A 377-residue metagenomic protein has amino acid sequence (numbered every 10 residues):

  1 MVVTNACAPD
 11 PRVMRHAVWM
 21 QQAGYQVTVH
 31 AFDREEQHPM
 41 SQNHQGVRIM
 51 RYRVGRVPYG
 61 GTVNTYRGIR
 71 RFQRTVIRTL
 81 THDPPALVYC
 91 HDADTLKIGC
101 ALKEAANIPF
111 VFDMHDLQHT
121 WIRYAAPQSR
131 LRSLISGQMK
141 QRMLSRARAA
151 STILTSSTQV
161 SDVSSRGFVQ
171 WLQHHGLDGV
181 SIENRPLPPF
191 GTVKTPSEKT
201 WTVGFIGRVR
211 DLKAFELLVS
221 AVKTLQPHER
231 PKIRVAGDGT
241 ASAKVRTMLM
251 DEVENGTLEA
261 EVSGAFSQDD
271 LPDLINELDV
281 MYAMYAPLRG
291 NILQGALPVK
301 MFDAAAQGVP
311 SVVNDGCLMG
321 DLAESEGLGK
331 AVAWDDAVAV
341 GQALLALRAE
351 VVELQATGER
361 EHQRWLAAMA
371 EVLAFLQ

Functional and structural regions predicted by a protein language model:
M1-Q37, S41-Q42, Q159, E183 (+1 more regions): N-terminal subdomain of nucleotide-sugar transferases
P11, K213, S267-L274, M281-F302 (+1 more regions): Nucleotide-sugar-dependent
R74-T81, K97, A101-A105, Q118-H119 (+2 more regions): Membrane-proximal helix-turn-helix segments that form the acceptor-binding/catalytic region of lipid-linked
Q118, Q159, G167-F168, H175-T192 (+2 more regions): Short beta-strand->alpha-helix junction loop in the catalytic core of nucleotide-activated group-transfer enzymes
L154, P186-P188, K194-K223, R234: Conserved donor-binding/catalytic core segment of Leloir-type glycosyltransferases
P189, D335-A339, R348-Q377: A charged, aromatic-enriched C-terminal amphipathic alpha-helix characteristic of glycosyltransferases across folds
I206, K232-V245: Glycosyltransferase donor-sugar binding loop
K244-I275, V280: Nucleotide-activated donor-binding/catalytic signature segment of Leloir-type glycosyltransferases, i.e., the conserved
